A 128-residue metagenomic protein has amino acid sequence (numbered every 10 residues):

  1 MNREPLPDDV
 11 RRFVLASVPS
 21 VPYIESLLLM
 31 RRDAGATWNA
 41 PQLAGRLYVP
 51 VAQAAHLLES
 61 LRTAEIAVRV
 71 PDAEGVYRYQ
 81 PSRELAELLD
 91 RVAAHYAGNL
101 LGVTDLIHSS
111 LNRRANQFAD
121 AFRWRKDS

Functional and structural regions predicted by a protein language model:
M1-E25: Short alpha-helical segments that sit at the start of domains
A16-S20, R31-A36: Short helix-capping/hinge SLiMs at alpha-helix to coil transitions
S17-P22, P71-A94: Short, cationic-aromatic polyanion-contact patches
P22-E25, Q53, L57, N99-G102 (+1 more regions): Residue-level detector of well-ordered alpha-helical segments, enriched for hydrophobic/aromatic packing positions
S26, N39-R46: A short acidic, leucine-rich amphipathic alpha-helix
Y48-A64: Short amphipathic alpha-helical interaction segments
R62-E74: A short, conserved structural fragment
E87-D127: Amphipathic alpha-helical dimerization/coiled-coil segments that flank or bridge DNA-binding/regulatory modules
